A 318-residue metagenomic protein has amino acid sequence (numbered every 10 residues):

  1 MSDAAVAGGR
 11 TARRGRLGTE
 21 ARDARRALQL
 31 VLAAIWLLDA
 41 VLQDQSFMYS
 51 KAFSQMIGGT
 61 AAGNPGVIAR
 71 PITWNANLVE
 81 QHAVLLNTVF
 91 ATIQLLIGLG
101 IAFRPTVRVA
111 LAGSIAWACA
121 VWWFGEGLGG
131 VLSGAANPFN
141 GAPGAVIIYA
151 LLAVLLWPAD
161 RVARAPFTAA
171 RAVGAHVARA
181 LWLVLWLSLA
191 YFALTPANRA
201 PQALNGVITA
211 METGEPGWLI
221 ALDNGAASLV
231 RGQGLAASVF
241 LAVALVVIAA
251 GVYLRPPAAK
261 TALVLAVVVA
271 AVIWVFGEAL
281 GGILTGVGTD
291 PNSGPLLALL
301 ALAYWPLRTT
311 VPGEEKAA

Functional and structural regions predicted by a protein language model:
S2-L96, F103-A318: Extended, low-polarity transmembrane helix blocks
